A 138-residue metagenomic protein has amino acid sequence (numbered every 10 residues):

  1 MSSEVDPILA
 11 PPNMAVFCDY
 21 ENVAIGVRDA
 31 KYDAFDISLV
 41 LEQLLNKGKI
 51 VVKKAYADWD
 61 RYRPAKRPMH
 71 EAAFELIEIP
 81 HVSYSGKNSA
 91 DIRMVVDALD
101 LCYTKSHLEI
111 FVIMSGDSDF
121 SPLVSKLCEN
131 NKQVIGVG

Functional and structural regions predicted by a protein language model:
M1-Y103, L123-I135: Domain-level signal for Mg2+-assisted phosphodiester chemistry and nucleotide/NA-binding surfaces in nucleic-acid
T104-E109: Glycine-rich phosphate-binding loop signature in dinucleotide/nucleotide-binding domains
I113: Non-catalytic, usually N-terminal nucleic-acid engagement modules in DNA/RNA processing proteins
F120: Short glycine-rich, flexible loops that bind phosphorylated cofactors or substrates
G138: Basic phosphate/pyrophosphate-binding loop/patch that engages nucleotide-derived ligands
